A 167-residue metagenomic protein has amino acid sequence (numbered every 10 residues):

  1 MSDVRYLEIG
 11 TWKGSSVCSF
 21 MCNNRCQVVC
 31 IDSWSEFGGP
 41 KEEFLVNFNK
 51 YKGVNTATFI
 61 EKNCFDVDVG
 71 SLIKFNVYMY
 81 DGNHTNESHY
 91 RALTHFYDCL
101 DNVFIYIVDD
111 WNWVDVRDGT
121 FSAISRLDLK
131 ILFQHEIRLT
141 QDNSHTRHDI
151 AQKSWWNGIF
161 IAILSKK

Functional and structural regions predicted by a protein language model:
M1-K167: S-adenosylmethionine/decaboxylated-SAM
